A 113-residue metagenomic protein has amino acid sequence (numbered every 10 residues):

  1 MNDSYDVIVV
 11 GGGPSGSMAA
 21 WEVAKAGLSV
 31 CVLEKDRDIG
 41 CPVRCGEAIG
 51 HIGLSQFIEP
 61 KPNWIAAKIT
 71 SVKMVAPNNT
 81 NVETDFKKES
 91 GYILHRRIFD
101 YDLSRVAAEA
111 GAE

Functional and structural regions predicted by a protein language model:
M1-S15, C31: Beta1/beta-strand and adjacent pyrophosphate-binding region of the FAD-binding site in flavoprotein oxidoreductases
S4, D36-I58: Conserved N-terminal glycine-rich FAD pyrophosphate-binding loop of Rossmann-like flavoproteins
I8, W21-R44: Glycine-rich FAD pyrophosphate-binding loop
G12, E22, A26, D38 (+1 more regions): Predominantly flavin-linked oxidoreductase catalytic cores and closely associated redox partners
S17-M18, A48: Short alpha-helical segment within the catalytic ATP-binding CA
G27, F57-K61, G111: Glycine-centered loop/turn motif at secondary-structure junctions
Q56-V72: A short alpha-helix-loop-beta-strand transition element characteristic of N-terminal alpha/beta dinucleotide-binding
K68, M74-E113: Conserved N-terminal helical subregion
